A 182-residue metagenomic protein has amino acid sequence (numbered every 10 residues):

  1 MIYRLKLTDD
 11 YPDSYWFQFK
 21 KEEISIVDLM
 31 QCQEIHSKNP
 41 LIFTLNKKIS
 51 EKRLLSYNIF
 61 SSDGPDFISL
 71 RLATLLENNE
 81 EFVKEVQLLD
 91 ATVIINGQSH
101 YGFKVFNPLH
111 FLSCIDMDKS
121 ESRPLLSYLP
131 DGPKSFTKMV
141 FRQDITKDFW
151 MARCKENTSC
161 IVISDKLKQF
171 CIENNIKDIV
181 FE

Functional and structural regions predicted by a protein language model:
M1-E182: Phosphate/anion-contacting hairpin/loop surfaces
